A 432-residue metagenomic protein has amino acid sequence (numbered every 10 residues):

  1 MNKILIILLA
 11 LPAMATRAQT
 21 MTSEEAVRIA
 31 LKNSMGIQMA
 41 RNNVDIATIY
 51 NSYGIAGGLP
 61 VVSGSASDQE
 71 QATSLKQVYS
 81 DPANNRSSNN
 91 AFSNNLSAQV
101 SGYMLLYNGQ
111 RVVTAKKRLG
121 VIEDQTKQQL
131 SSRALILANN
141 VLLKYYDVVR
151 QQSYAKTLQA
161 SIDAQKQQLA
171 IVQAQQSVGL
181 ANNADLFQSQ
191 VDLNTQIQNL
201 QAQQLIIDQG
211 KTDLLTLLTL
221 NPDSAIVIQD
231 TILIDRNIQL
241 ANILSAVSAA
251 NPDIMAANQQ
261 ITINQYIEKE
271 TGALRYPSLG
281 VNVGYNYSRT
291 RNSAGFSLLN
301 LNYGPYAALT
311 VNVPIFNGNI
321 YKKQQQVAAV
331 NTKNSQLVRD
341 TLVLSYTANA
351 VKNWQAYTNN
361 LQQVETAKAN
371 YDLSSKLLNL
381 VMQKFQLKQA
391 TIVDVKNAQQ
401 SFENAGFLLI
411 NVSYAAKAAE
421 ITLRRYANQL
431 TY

Functional and structural regions predicted by a protein language model:
M1-I4, A18-Q19: Positively charged n-region of N-terminal signal peptides that target proteins for export
I4-P12: Sec-dependent N-terminal signal peptides
T16-S63, S67, N182, P222-T262 (+3 more regions): Bacterial Sec-pathway N-terminal export signals of envelope proteins
Q19-K144, L279, K322: Short flexible linkers and secondary-structure junctions
E25, R133-S248, A356, N360 (+2 more regions): Periplasmic alpha-helical coiled-coil/stalk elements that build and connect Gram-negative outer-membrane
Q38-N42, I55-A56, F92, L106-A134 (+7 more regions): Sec/SRP-type N-terminal targeting helices
A56, Q198-L220, Y371-Q429: Short segments within alpha-helical structural elements
S65-M104, Q229-R236, K269, N282-V313: Small/polar, glycine/serine/threonine/aspartate-rich low-complexity segments that form flexible
